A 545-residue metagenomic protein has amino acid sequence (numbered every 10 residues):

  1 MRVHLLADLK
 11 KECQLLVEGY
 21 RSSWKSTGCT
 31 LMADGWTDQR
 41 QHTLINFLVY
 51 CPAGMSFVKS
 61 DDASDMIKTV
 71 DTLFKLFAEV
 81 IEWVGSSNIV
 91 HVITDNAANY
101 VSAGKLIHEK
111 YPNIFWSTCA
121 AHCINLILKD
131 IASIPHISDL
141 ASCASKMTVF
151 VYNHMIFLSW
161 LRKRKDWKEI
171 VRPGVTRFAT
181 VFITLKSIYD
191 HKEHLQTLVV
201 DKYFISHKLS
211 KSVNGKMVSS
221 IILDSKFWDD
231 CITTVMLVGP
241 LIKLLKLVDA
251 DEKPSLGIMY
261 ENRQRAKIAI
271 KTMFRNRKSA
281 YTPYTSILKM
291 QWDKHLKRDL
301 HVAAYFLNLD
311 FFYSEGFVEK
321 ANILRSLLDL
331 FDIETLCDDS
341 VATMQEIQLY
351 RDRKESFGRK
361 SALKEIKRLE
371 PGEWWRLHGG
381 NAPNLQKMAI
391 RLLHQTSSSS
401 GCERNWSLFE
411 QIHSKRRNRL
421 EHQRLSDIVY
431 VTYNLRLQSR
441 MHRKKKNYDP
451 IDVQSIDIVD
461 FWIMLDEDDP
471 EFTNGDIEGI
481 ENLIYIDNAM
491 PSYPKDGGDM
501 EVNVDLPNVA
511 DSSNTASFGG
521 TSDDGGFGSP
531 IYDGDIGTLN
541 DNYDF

Functional and structural regions predicted by a protein language model:
M1-F545: Short alpha-helical patches at protein termini and domain edges that function as localization/binding signals
